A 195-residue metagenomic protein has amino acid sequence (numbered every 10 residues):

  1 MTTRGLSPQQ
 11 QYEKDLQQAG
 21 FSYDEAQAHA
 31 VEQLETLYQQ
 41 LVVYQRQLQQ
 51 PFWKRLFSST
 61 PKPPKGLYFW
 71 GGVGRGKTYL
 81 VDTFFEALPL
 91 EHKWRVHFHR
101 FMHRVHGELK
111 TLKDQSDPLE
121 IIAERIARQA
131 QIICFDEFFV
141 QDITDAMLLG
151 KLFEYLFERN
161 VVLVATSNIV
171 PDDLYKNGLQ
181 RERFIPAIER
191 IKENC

Functional and structural regions predicted by a protein language model:
Q40, Q45-L48, L56-P64: Phosphate-binding P-loop
F69: Hydrophobic anchor at the beta1->P-loop junction of P-loop NTPases
G74: Walker A (P-loop) phosphate-binding loop of P-loop NTPases
K77: Conserved lysine of the Walker
E86-D117, I121-I126: AAA+/P-loop NTPase substrate/partner-engagement loops
K113-F157: Conserved nucleotide-sensing/catalytic segment adjacent to the nucleotide-binding pocket in NTP-handling enzymes
V140-C195: Replace "adjacent to P-loop NTPase cores in ATP/GTP-dependent enzymes" with "adjacent to NTP-binding cores
